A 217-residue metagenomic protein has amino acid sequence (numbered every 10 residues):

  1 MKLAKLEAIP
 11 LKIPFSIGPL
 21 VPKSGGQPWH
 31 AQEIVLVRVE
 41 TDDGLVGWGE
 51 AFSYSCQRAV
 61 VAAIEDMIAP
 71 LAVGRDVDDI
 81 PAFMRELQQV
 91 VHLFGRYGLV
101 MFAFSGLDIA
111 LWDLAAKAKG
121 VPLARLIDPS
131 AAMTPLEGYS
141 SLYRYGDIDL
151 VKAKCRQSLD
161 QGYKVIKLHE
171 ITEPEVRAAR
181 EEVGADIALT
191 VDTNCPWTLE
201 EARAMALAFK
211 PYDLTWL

Functional and structural regions predicted by a protein language model:
M1-P10, V91, K117, V121-P135: N-terminal amphipathic alpha-helix/helix-capping segment at the start of soluble metabolic enzymes
M1-V46, F52: Structured beta-strand/loop patches that form or line metal/cofactor-binding pockets in enzymes
K5-L6, E40-A118: Metal- or metallocofactor-binding catalytic centers and their adjacent structured scaffolds across diverse enzyme
I9, I13, Q27, R58 (+8 more regions): Flexible, active-site-adjacent loop/turn segments at secondary-structure boundaries
A31-Q32, A59, A63, D78 (+7 more regions): Conserved active-site and cofactor/substrate-binding residues in soluble primary-metabolism enzymes
E33-V35, D66, L136: Residues at beta-strand starts and edge strands
L36, D113, C155: Short glycine-/small-residue-rich flexible loop motifs, especially phosphate/cofactor-binding loops
R125-L217: Metal-dependent enolase-superfamily TIM-barrel catalytic cores that perform enediolate-based chemistry
